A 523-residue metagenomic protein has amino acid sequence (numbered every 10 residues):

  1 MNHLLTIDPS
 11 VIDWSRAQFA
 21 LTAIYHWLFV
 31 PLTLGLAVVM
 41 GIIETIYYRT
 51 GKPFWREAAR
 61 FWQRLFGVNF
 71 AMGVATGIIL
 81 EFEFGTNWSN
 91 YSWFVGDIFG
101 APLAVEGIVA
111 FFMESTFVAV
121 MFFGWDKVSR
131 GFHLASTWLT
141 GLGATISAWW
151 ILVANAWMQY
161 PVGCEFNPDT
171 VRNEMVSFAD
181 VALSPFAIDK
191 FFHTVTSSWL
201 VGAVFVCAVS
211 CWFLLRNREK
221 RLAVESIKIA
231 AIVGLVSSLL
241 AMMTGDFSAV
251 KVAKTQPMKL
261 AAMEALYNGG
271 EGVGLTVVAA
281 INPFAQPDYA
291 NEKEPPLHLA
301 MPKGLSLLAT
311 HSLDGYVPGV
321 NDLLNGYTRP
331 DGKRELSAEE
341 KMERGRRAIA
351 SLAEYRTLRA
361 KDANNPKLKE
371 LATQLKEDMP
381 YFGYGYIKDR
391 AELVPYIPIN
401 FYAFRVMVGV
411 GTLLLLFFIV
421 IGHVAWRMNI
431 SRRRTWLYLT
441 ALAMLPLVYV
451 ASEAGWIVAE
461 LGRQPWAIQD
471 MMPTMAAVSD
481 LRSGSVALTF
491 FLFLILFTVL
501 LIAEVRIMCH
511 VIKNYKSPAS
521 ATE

Functional and structural regions predicted by a protein language model:
M1-I24, G51-A58, F82-A104, A156-F192 (+5 more regions): Membrane-interface interhelical loops and short amphipathic "cap" helices that link adjacent transmembrane segments
V30-V39, V109-F117, S198-V209, V406-G422 (+1 more regions): Hydrophobic alpha-helical transmembrane segments
T50-V68, F94-G100, A104, G124-L142 (+3 more regions): Membrane-interfacial loop-to-helix junctions in multi-pass inner-membrane proteins
G67-T76, W138-P161, G234-G245, A441-A459: Hydrophobic alpha-helical membrane-insertion segments
N69-L139, A156, L461-P465: Membrane-interface helix-loop-helix modules in multi-pass inner-membrane proteins
A119-K127, F132-G141, W149-W157, F178 (+2 more regions): Internal alpha-helical transmembrane segments
A154, V236-R347: Aromatic-rich transmembrane-lumenal/periplasmic boundary elements in polytopic membrane proteins
K388, E392-W456, A487-V511: C-terminal substrate/ligand-recognition segments
